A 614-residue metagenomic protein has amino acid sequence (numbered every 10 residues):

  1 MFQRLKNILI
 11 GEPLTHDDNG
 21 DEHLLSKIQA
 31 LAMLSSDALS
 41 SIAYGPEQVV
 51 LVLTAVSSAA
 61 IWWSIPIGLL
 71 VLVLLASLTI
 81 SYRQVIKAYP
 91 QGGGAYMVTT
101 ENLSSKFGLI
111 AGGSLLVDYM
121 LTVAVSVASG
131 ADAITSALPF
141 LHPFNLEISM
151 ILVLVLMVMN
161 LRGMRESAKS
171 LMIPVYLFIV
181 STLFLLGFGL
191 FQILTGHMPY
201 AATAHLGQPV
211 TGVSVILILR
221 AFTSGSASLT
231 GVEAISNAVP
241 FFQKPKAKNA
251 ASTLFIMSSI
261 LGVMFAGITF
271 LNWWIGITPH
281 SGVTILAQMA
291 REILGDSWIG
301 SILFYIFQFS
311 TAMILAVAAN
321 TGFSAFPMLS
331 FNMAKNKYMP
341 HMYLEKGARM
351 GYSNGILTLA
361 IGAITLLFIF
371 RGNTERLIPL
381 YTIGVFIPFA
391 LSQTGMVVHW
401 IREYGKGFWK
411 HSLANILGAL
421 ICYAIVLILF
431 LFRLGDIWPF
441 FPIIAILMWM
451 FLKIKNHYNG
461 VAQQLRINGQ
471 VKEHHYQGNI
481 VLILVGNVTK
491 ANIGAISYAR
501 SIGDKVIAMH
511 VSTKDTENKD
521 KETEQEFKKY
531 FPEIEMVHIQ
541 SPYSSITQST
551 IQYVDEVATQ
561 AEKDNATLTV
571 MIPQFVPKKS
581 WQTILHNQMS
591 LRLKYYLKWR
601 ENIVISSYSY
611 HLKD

Functional and structural regions predicted by a protein language model:
M1-N19, G460-Q464, H474-L482, N487-D614: Cytosolic C-terminal regulatory domains/tails of membrane transporters and channels
M1-V52, V56, I80, Q91 (+3 more regions): Membrane-interface "cap" regions at the ends of multi-pass membrane proteins
Q3, V50-T100, S105-G112, V125-L152 (+1 more regions): Extracellular loop-to-transmembrane helix junctions
S26, S105, P143-M150, F241-V263 (+3 more regions): Loop-to-transmembrane helix boundary motifs in multi-pass membrane proteins
Y176, V180-T230, D436: Helix-loop-helix junctions that connect adjacent transmembrane segments in multi-pass membrane transporters
F178-A204, T269-G276, A390-G405, L452-A462: Hydrophobic alpha-helical segments and their helix-loop junctions in multi-pass secondary transporters
G187-H197, A251-M289: Extracellular/periplasmic helix-exit of transmembrane alpha-helices
M342-S353, F389-L434, Q464-V471: C-terminal membrane-solvent junction of multi-pass transporters and transport-like membrane proteins
